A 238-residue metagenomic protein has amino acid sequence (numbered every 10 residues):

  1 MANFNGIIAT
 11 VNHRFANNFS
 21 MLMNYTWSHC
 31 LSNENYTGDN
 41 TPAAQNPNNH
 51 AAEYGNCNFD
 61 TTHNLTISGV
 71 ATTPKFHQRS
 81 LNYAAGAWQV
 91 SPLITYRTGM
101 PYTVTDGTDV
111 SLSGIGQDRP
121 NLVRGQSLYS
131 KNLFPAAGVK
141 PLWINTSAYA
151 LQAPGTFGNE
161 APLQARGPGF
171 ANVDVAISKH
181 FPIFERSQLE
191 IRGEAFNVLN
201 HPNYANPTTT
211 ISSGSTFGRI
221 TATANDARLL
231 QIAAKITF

Functional and structural regions predicted by a protein language model:
M1-F238: Short, solvent-exposed micro-motifs at the edges of structured domains
